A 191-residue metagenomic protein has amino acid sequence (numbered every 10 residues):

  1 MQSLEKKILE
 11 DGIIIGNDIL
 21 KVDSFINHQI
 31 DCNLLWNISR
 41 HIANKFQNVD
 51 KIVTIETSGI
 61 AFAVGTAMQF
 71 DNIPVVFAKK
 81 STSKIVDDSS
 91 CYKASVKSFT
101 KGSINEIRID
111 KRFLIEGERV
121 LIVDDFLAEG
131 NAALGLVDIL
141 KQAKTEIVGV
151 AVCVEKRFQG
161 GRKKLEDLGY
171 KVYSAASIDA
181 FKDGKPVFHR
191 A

Functional and structural regions predicted by a protein language model:
M1-V123, L127-A191: PRPP-associated nucleotide enzymes
